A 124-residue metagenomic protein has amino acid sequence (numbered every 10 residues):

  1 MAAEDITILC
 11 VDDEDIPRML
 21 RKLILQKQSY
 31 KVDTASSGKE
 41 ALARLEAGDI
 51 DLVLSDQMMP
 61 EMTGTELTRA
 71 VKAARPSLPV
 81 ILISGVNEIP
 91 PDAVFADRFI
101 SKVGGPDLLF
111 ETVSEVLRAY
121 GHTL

Functional and structural regions predicted by a protein language model:
M1-T7, D107-L124: Non-catalytic signal-transmission and effector/linker regions of two-component phosphorelay proteins
D5-I16, R21-L25, V53: Conserved acidic segment of CheY-like receiver
S29-S36, R44: Short hydrophobic/Thr-rich beta-strand motif most characteristic of the beta2 strand and flanking loop of CheY-like
S36-E40, T63-L67: Acidic catalytic/metal-coordinating carboxylates
E46-G48, A70-S77, D92-V94: Conserved phosphotransfer cores of two-component systems
D56: Active-site residues of response regulator receiver
M59: Receiver (REC) domain active-site loop signature in two-component systems and cognate sites in sensor histidine kinases
